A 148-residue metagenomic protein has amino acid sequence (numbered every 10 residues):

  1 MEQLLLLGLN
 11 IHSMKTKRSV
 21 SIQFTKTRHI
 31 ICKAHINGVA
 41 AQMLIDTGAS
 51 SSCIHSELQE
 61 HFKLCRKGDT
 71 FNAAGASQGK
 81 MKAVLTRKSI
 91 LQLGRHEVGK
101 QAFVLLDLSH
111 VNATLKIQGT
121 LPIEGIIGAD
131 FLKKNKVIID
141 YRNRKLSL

Functional and structural regions predicted by a protein language model:
M1-L148: Pepsin/retropepsin-fold aspartyl endopeptidases
